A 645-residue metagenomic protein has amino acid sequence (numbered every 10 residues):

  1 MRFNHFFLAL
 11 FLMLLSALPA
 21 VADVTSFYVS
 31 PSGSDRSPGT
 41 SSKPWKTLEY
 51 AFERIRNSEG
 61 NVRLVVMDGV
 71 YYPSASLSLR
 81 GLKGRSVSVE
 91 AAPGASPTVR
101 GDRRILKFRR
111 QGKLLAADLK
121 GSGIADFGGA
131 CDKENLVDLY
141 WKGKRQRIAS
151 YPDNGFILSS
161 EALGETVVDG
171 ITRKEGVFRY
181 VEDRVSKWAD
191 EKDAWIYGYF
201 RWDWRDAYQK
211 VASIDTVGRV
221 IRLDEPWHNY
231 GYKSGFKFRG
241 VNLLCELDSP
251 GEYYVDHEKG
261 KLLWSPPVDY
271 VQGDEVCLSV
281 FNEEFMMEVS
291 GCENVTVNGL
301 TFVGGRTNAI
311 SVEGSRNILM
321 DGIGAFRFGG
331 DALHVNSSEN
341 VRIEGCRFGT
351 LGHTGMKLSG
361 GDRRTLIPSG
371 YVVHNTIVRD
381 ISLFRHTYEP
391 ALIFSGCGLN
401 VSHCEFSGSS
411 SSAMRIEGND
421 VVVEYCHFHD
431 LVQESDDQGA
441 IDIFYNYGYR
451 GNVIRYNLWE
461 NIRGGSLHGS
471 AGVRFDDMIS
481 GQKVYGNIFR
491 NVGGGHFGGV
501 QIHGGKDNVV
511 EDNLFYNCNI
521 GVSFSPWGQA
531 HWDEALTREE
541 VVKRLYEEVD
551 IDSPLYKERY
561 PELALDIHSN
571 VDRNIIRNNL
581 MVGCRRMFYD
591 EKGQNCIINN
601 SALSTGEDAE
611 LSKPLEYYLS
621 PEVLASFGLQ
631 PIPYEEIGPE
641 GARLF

Functional and structural regions predicted by a protein language model:
M1-L8: Bacterial N-terminal signal peptides that target proteins for export
L8-A17: Bacterial N-terminal signal peptides
A20-V24: Boundary at the C-terminal end of the N-terminal hydrophobic targeting segment
Y28-G314, R538, V542-K543, S553 (+2 more regions): Extracellular polysaccharide-degrading/modifying enzymes targeting complex plant/algal/animal polysaccharides
N61-R63, V70, S76, S86 (+16 more regions): Detector for repetitive beta-architecture
K259-G260, V297, M320, M356 (+1 more regions): Conserved hydrophobic/aromatic pocket- or pore-lining residues that grip, position, or stack substrates in active sites
C292, V303-L319, G324-S338: A conserved hydrophobic secondary-structure block that centers on an alpha-helix together with its immediately flanking
N308-S311, F326, G330-V335, G349-P621 (+1 more regions): Glycine- and acidic/polar-rich repeat regions and solenoidal domains
